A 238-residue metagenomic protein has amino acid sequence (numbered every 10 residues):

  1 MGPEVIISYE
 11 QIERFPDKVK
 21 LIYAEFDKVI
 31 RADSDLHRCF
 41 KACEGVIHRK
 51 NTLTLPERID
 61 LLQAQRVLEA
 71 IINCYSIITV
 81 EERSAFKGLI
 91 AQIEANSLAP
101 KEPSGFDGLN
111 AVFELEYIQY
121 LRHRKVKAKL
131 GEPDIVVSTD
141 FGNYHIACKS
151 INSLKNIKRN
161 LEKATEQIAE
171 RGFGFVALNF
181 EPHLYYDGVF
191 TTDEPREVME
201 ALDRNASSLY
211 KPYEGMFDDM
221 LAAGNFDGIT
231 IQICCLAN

Functional and structural regions predicted by a protein language model:
M1-F106, N110-L115, Q119-H123, K158-N238: Charged, structured surface patches that assemble and position nucleic-acid processing machinery
I118-F141: A short acidic/basic microdomain associated with nuclease active sites
A128, I151, H183: Short, solvent-exposed loop/turn segments at secondary-structure junctions
G131-E132, C148, L178-F180: Short His-Asn-centered micro-motif
I135-V137, F141-L154: Conserved catalytic cores of phosphodiester-cleaving nucleases, focusing on short active-site segments
